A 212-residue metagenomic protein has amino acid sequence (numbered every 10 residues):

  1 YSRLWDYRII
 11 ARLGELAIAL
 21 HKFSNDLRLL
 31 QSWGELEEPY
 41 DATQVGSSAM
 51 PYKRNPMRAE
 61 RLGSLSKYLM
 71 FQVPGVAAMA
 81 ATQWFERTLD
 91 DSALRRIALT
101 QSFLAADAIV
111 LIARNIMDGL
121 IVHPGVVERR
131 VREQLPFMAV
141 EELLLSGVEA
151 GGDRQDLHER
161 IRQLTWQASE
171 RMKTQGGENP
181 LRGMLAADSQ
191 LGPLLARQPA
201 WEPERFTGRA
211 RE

Functional and structural regions predicted by a protein language model:
Y1-T82: Internal glycine-rich alpha/beta core junctions
E35, M50-E212: Glycine-rich cofactor/substrate-binding loops
